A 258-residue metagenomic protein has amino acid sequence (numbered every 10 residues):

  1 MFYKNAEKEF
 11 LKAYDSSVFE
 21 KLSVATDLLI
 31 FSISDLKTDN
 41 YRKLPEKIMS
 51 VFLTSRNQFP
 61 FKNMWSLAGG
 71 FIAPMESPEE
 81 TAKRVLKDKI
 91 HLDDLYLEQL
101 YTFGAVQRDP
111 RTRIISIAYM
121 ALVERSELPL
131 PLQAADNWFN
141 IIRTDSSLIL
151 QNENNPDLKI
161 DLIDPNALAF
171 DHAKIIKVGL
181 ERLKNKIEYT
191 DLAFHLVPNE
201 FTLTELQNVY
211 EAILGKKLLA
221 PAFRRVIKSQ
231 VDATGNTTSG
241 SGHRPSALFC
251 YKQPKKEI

Functional and structural regions predicted by a protein language model:
M1-A13: Entry/capping segment at the start of metal-dependent catalytic domains with acidic active-site entry clusters
E9, S17-W65: N-terminal strand-loop-strand
I30-S32, L53, M120-L122, L248-C250: Short, well-ordered beta-strand micro-motif
L44-L92, K186-T204, N208, A212: Conserved Nudix-box catalytic region and its N-terminal flanking loop in Nudix hydrolases and closely related
E46-M49, E80-K83, K87-N155, D164 (+3 more regions): Active-site segment of metal-dependent pyrophosphate-handling enzymes, primarily the Nudix hydrolase catalytic core
K174-G179, L183: A conserved mid-domain beta-alpha-beta active-site/ligand-binding segment of alpha/beta enzyme cores
I213-G235: Charge-enriched amphipathic alpha-helical scaffolds
V231-I258: Long, intrinsically disordered, low-complexity Ser/Thr/Pro-rich regulatory/activation regions of nuclear proteins
